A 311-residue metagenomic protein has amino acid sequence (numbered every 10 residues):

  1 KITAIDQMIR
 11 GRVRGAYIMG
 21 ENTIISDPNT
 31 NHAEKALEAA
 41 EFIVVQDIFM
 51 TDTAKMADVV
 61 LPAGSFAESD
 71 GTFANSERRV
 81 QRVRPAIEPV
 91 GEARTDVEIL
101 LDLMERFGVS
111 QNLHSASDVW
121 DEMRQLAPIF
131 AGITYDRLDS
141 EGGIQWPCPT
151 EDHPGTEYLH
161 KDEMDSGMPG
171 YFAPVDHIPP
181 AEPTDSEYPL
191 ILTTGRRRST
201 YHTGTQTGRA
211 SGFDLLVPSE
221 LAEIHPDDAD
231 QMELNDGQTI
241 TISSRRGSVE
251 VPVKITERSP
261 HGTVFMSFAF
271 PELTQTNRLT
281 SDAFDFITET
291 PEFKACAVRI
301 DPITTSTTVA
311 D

Functional and structural regions predicted by a protein language model:
K1-M56, G64-A74, R137-M232: Extended redox/cofactor-interaction regions of prokaryotic respiratory oxidoreductases
Q7, Q81, S186, S243-G247: Short strand-coil-strand connectors
A33, A39-F42, Q46-T51, A86-E105: Phosphate/diphosphate-binding loops
K55-M56, N75, V80-R82, F293: Short, solvent-exposed loop/turn segments at the edges of secondary structure
L61-G64, E68-S69, R78-V90, R209: Short beta-alpha connecting loops at secondary-structure transitions that line or flank enzyme active sites
T72, R79, T95: Short acidic-hydrophobic sequence patches enriched in Asp/Glu that either
P89-T150, T203, T207-E223, D227-D311: Long, contiguous, secondary-structure-rich segments that constitute the structural scaffold of globular domains
